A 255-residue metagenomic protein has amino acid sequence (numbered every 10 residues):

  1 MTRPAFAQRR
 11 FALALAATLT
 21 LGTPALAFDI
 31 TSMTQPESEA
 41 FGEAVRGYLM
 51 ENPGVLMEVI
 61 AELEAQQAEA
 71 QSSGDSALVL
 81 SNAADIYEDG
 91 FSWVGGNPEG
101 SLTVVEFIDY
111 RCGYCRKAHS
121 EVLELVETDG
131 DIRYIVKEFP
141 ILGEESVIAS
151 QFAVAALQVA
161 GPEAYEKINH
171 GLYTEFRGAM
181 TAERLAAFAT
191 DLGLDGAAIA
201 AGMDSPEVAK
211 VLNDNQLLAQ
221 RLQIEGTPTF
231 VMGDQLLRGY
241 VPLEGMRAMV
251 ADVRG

Functional and structural regions predicted by a protein language model:
T2-L13: Bacterial N-terminal signal peptides that target proteins for export
T2-P4, T18-N82: N-terminal targeting signals for export/organelle localization
F28-Y48, A187-G255: C-terminal cap of thioredoxin/glutaredoxin-like
D29-T34, E43-L49, F107-R111, E138-L142 (+3 more regions): Second-shell loop/turn segments in exported
S38, G42, R46, P53 (+11 more regions): Extracytoplasmic/secreted envelope proteins and their assembly/folding machinery, especially bacterial periplasmic
A84-L102, V126, Q216: A short beta-strand-turn-helix
V105, R116-T190, D195, Q220-E225: Structural alpha/beta surface segment adjacent to cysteine/selenocysteine redox centers across thiol/disulfide enzymes
C112-R116, T229-V231: The canonical Cys-X-X-Cys-His
